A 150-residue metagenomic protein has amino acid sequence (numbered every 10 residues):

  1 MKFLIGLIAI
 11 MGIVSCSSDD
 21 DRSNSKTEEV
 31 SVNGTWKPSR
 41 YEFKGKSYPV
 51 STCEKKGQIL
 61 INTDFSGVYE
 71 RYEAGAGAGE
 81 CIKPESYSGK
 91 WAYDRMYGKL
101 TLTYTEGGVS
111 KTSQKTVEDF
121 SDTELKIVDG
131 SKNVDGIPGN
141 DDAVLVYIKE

Functional and structural regions predicted by a protein language model:
M1-L4: Positively charged n-region of N-terminal signal peptides that target proteins for export
G6-I8: Sec-dependent N-terminal signal peptides
I13-S15: C-terminal motif of bacterial Sec signal peptides marking the signal peptidase cleavage site
S17-E150: Lipid interaction determinants
